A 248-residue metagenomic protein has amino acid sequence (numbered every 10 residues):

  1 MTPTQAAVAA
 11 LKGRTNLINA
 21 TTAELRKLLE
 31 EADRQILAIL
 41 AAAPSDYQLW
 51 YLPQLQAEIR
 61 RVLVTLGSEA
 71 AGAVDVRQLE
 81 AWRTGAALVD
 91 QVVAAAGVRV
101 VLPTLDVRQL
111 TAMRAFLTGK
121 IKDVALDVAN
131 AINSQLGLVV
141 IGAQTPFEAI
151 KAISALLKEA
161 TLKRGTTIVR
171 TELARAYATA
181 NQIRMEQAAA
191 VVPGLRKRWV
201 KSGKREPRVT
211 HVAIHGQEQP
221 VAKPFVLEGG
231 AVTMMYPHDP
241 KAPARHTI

Functional and structural regions predicted by a protein language model:
M1-A160: N-terminal leader/targeting and assembly helices and adjacent pre-domain segments
M1-V76, T171-I248: Activation/maturation switch segments at domain boundaries
E159-K163, A178-T179: Secretory-pathway/luminal and periplasmic proteins that interact with or process carbohydrate-rich
